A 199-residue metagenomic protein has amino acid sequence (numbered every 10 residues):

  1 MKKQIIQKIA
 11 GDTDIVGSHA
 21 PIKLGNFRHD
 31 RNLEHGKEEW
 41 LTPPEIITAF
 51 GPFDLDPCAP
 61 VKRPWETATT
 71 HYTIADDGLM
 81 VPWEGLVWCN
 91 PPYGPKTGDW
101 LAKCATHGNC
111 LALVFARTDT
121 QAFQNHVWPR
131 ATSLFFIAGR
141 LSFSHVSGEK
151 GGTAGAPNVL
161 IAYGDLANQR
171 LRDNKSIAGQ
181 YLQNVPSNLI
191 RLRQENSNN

Functional and structural regions predicted by a protein language model:
K2-N199: Class I S-adenosyl-L-methionine-dependent methyltransferase catalytic core
